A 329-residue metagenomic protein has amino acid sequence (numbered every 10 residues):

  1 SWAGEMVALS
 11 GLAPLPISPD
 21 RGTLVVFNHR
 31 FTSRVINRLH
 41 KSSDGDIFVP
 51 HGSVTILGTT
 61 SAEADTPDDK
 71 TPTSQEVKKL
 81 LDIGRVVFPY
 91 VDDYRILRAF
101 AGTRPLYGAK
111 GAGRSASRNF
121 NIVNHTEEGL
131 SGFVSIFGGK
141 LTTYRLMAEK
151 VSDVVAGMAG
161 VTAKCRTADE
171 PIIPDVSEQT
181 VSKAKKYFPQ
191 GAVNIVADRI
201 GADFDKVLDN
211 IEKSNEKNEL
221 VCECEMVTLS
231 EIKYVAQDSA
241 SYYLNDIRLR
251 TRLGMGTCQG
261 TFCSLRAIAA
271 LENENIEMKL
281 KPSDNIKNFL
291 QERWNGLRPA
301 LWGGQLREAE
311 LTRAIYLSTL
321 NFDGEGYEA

Functional and structural regions predicted by a protein language model:
S1-A3: Short hydrophobic core segments
E5-L9, A13-I56, A62-Q259, L271: C-terminal catalytic lobe of FAD-dependent flavoproteins
C263: Detector for the c-type heme attachment site
R266-E272: Sterile Alpha Motif
I276-A329: Low-complexity, small/polar and acidic-rich linker and loop segments
